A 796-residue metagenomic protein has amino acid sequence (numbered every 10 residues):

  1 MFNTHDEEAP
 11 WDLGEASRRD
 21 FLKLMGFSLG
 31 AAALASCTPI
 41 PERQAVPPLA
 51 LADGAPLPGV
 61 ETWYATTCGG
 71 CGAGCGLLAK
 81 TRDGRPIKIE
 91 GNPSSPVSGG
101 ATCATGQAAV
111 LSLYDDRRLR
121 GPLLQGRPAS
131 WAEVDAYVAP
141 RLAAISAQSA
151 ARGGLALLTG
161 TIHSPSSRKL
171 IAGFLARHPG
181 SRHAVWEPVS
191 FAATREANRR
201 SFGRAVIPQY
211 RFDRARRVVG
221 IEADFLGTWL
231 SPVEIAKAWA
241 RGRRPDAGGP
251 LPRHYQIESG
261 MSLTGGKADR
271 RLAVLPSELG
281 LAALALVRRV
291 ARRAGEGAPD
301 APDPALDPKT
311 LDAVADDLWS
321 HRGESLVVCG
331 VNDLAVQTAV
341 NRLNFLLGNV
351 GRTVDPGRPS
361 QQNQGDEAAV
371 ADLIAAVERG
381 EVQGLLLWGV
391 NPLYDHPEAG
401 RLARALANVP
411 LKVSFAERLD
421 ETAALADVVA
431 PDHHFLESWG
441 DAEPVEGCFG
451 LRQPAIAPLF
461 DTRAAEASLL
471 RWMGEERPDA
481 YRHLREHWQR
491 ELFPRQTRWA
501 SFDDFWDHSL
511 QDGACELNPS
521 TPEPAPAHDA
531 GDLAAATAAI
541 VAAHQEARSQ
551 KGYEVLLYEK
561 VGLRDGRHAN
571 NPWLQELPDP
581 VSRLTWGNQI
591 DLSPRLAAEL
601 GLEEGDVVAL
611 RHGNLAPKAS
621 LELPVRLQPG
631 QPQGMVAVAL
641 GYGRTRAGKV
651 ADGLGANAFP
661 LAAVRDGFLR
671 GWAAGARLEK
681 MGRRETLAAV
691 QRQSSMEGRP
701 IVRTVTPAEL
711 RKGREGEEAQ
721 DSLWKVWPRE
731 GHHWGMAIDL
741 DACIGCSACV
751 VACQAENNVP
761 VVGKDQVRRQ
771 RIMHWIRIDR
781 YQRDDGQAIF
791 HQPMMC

Functional and structural regions predicted by a protein language model:
M1-P304, D312, R567, L577-D591 (+2 more regions): N-terminal export/assembly segments and adjacent metallocofactor-ligating motifs of anaerobic energy-metabolism
T228-G248, P397-K412, C448-L451: A short, gly/pro- and small-residue-rich
E296, P458-A525, D606: N-terminal leader/propeptide and maturation segments of large enzyme subunits in energy/redox metabolism and hydrolases
R322-S325, C329-L386, V561: Acidic catalytic cores of enzymes that act on phosphate-bearing nucleotides/polynucleotides
V377-G380, Y394-A424, V428-E437, L600: Hydrophobic alpha/beta core scaffold segments
R401-L402, A407-D420, A457-E466, L470 (+3 more regions): Phosphate/diphosphate-binding loops
L419-Q453, I772-W775: Flexible glycine/proline-rich, aromatic-decorated loop/lid segments
R490-S582: Long, low-complexity segments enriched in small/aliphatic residues
